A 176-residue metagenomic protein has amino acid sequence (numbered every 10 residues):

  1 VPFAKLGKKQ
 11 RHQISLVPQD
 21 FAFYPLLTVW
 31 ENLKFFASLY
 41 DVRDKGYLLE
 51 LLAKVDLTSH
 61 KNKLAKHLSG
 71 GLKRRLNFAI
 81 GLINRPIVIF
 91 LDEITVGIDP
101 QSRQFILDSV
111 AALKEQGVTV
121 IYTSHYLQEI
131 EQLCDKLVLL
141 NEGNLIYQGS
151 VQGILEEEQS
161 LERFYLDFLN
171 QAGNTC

Functional and structural regions predicted by a protein language model:
K34, S38, R43-H60: Conserved ABC ATPase "signature" region
L64-G71: Conserved ABC ATPase signature
I89-D92: Catalytic Walker B motif of ABC-type/P-loop ATPase nucleotide-binding domains
I130-Q132: A short, surface-exposed alpha-helical micro-motif characterized by mixed small hydrophobic and charged/polar residues
Q148-G149: ABC ATPase "signature
